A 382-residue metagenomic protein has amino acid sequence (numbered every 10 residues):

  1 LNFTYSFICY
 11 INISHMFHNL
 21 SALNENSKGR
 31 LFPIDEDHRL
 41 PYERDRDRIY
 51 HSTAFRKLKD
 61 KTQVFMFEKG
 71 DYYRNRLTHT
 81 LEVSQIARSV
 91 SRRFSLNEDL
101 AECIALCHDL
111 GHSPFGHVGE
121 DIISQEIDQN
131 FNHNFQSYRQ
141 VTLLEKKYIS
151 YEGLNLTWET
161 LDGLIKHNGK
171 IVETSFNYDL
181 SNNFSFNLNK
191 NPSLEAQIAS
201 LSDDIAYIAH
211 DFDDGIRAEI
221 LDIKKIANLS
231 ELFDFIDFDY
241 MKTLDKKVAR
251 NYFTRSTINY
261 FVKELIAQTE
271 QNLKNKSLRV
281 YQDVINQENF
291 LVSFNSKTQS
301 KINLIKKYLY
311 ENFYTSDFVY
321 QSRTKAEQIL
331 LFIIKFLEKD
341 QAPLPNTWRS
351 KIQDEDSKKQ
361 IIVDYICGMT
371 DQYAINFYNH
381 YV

Functional and structural regions predicted by a protein language model:
I8-T80, S84-V90, N97-E98, F131-F135 (+1 more regions): Histidine-centered, transition-metal-coordinating active-site segments
V90-S91, I123: Broad structural signal for hydrophobic residues in well-ordered alpha-helices, predominantly aliphatic
A101, A105-G111: Active-site-proximal cofactor/substrate-binding loop regions of enzyme domains
C103, H117-N130, R217-L221: Post-HEXXH active-site segment of zinc metalloproteases
G111-F115, A206: Short active-site segment of divalent metal-dependent hydrolases/proteases that encodes the spacing between
G116-V118, S175-F176: Short acidic, glycine/serine/threonine-rich loops at helix termini
